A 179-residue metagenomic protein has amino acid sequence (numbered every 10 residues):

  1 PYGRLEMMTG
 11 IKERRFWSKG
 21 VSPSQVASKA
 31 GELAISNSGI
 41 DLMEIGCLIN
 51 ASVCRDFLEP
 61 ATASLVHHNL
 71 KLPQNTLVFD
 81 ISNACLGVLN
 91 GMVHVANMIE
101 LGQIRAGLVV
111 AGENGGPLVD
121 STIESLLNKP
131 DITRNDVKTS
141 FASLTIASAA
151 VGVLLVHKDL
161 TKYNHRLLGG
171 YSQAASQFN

Functional and structural regions predicted by a protein language model:
P1-G20, I132-N179: Condensing-enzyme catalytic core mediating Claisen C-C bond formation in acyl metabolism
Y2-Q25, V53-A106: Conserved catalytic cysteine-centered active-site region of acyl-thioester-dependent Claisen-condensing enzymes
A27-A34, G91-V95, L154: Buried hydrophobic packing segments
A30-G46: Phosphate/pyrophosphate-binding loops at sites that engage ATP/ADP/AMP, CoA/4′-phosphopantetheine, polyphosphate
L42-G46, P73-T76, L101-G107, S140-F141 (+2 more regions): Short coil/turn connectors at secondary-structure junctions
A51, S82, G107-E113, L155: Short beta-strand segments
Q103-I123, A175-N179: Acyl-CoA/ACP chain-elongation machinery
D120-D136: Short, flexible helix-coil linker/hinge segments at the edges of structured domains or between repeats
